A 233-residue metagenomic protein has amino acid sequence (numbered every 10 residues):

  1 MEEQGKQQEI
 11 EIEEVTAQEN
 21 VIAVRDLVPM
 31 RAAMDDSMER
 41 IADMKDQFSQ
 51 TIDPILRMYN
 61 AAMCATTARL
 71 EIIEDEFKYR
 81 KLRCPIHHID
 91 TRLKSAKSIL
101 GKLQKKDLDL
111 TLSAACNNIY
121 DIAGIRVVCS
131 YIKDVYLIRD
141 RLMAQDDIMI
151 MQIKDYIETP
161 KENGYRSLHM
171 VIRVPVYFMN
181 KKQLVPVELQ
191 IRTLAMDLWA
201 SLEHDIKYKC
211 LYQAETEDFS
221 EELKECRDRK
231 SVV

Functional and structural regions predicted by a protein language model:
E2-E3: Acidic, glycine-enriched catalytic cores built around paired aspartates
I10-F77, V185-V233: An acidic, glycine-/histidine-flanked metal-binding catalytic module
A42-Q50, Y79-L82, A115-G124: A short, surface-exposed helix-loop junction/capping segment
Q50-R57, I119, V128-K133: Amphipathic alpha-helical interface elements
L56, I86-T91, A115-C116, V128: Glycine-rich, low-complexity intrinsically disordered segments
A62-L108: Surface-exposed, low-hydrophobicity interaction/linker segments
D107, T111-L112, I122-G124, V135-Y136: Accessory alpha/beta interaction modules
C116, C129-V233: Long beta-strand-rich cores associated with HINT superfamily self-processing modules
